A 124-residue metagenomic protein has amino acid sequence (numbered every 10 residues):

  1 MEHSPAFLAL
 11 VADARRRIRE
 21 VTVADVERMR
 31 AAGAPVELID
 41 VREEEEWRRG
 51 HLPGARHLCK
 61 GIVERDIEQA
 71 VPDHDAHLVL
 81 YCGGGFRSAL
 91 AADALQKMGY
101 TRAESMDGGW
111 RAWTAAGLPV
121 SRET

Functional and structural regions predicted by a protein language model:
M1-E37, E44-V79, G84-T124: Rhodanese-like catalytic fold shared by cysteine-dependent sulfurtransferases and DSP/PTP-type phosphatases
